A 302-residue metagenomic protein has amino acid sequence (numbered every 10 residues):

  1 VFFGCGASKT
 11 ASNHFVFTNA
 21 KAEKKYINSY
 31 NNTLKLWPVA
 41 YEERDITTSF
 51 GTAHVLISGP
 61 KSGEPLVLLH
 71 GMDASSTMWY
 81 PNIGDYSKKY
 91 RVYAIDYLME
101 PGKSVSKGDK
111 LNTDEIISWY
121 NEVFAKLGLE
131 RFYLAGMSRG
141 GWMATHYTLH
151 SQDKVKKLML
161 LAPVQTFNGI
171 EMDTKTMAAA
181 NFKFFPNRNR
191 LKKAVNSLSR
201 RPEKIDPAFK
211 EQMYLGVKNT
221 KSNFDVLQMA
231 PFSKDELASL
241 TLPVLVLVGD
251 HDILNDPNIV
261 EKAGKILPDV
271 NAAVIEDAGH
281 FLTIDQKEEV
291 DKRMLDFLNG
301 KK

Functional and structural regions predicted by a protein language model:
F3-E64, K89, E130, N299-K302: Alpha/beta-hydrolase fold catalytic core
S49, A94-A135: Active-site loop/oxyanion-hole signature of alpha/beta-hydrolase fold enzymes
H54-G102: Conserved HGGG/HGGXW glycine-rich cap/lid loop of the alpha/beta-hydrolase fold
W142-H150, K157-P186: Flexible "cap/lid" loop of the alpha/beta hydrolase fold
G169-T174, F184-S239: Conserved alpha/beta-hydrolase catalytic His-Asp/Glu region
L240, V246-V248: Short beta-strand/loop motif that positions the catalytic acidic residue of the alpha/beta-hydrolase fold
H251-N255: Acidic catalytic loop of the alpha/beta-hydrolase fold
A278-K287, D291: Catalytic histidine-centered segment of alpha/beta-hydrolase-like enzymes
